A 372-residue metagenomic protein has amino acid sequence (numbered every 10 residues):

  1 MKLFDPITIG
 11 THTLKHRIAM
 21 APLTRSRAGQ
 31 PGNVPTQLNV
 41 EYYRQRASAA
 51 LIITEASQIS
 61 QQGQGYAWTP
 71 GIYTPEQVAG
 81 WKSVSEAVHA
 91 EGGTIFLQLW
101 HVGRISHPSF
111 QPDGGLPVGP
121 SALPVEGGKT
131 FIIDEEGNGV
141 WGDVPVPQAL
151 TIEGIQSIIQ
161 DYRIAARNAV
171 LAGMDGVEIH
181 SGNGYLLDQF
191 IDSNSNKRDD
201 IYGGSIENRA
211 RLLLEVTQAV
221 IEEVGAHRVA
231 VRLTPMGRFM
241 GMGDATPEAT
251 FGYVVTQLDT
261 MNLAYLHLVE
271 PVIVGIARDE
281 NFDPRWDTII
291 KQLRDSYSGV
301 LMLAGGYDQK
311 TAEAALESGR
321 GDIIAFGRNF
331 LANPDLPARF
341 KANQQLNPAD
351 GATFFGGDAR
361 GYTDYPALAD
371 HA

Functional and structural regions predicted by a protein language model:
M1-A372: Flavin-dependent oxidoreductase catalytic cores
